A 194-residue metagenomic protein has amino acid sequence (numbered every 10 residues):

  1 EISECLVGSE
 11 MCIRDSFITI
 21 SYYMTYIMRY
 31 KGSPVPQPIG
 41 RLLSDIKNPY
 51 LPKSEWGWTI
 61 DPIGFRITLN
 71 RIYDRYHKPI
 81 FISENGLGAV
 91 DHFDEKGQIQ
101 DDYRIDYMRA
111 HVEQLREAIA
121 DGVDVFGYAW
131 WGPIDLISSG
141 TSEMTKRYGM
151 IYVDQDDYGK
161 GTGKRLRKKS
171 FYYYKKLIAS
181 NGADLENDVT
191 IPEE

Functional and structural regions predicted by a protein language model:
E1-I13: Short, small-residue-biased leader/transition segments that mark boundaries at the very start of proteins
S16, I20-T25, L51-A89: C-terminal substrate/ligand-recognition segments
S16-T19, Y103, Y107: Extracellular glycoside hydrolase catalytic/binding regions
Y23-P34, D135-G140: Short, solvent-exposed beta-strand-terminating loops
R29-Y30, I39-W56, H77-I105: Active-site clefts of carbohydrate-active enzymes
G32-D45, T141-G149: Short, flexible, mixed-charge acidic loops at enzyme active sites
N48-P62, D102, Q155-K164: A short acidic, glycine-rich active-site loop that binds or catalyzes chemistry on phosphate/adenosine moieties
V90-Q100, D106-A110, Q114-A118, D124-F126 (+1 more regions): Aromatic-rich peripheral "rim/lid" segments of glycoside hydrolase catalytic domains that contact and position glycan
